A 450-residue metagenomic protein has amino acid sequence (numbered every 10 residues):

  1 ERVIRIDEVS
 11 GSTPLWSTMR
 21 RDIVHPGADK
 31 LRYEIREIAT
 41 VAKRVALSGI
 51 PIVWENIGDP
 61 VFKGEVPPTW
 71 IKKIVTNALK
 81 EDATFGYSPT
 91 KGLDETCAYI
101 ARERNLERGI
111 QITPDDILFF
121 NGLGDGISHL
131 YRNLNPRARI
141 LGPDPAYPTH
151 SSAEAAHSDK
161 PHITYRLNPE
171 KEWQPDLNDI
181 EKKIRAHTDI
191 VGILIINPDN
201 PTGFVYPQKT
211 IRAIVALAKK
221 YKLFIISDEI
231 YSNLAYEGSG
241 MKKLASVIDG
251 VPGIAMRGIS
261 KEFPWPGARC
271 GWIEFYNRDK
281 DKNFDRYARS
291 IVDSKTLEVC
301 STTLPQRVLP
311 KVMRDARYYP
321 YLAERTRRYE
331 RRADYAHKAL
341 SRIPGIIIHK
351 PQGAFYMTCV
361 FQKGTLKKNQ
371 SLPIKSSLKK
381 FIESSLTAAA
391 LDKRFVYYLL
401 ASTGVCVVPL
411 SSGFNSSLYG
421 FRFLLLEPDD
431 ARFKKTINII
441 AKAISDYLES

Functional and structural regions predicted by a protein language model:
E1, V9-G11: Short, positively charged low-complexity motifs
T18-M19, R102, L106, Q111 (+1 more regions): PLP-dependent enzyme catalytic core of the Aspartate aminotransferase-like
R20-G122, H129, D176, V312-D315 (+1 more regions): N-terminal small-domain helix-loop-helix segment of the aminotransferase-like
S48, K220-Y221, V251, T403: Helix C-cap/helix->beta junction micro-motif
I52-W54, P89, M256, I347-Q352 (+1 more regions): Short beta-strand
K73, S246-E330, D334-A339, I343 (+2 more regions): Conserved core segment of the aminotransferase class I/II
A83-L217, I226, S232-V247, I254 (+2 more regions): Conserved core of the PLP fold type I
Q306, P310, T326-H337, I347-G364 (+2 more regions): Conserved glycine-rich beta-strand-loop-beta hairpin in the small C-terminal domain of fold type I
